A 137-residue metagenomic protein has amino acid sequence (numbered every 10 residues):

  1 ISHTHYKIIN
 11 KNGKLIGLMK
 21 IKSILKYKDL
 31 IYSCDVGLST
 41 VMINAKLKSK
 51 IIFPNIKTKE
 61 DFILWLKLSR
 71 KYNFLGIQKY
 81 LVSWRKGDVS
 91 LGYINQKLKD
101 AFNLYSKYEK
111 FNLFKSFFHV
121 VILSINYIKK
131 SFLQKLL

Functional and structural regions predicted by a protein language model:
I1, N55, N112-K115: Residue-level detector of short coil/turn "hinge" positions at structural boundaries
H3-T4, N10, G17-Q96: Conserved nucleotide-sugar donor-binding catalytic segment
I9-G13, D35-I43, L75-G76, E109-V121 (+1 more regions): Low-complexity, flexible helical/coil segments
I16-G17, F132: Short amphipathic alpha-helical interaction/hinge segments
D88-L137: Non-catalytic, C-terminal membrane-associated alpha-helical segments of glycosyltransferases
